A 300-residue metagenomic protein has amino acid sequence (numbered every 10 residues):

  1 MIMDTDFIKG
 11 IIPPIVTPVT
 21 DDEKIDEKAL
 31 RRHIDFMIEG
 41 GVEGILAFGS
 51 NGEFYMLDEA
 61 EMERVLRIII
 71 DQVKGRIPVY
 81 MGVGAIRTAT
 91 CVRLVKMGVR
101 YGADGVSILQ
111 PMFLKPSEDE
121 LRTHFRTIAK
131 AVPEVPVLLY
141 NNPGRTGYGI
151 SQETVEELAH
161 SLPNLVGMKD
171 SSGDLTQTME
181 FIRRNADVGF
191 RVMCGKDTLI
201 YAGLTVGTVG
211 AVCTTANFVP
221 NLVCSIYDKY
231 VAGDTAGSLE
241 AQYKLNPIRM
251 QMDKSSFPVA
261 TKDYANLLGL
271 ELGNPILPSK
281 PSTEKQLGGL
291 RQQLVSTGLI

Functional and structural regions predicted by a protein language model:
I2-F7, E180-F181, F190, A265: Catalytic cores of TIM-barrel enzymes
I2-P13, T17-G147: Active-site beta->alpha loop and helix N-cap motifs at the rims of alpha/beta catalytic domains
I8, L30, M62, L66 (+8 more regions): A general structural signal for well-ordered alpha-helical segments in protein cores
G10-V16, G40-V42, N51, T205-T208 (+2 more regions): C-terminal alpha-helical cap/extension of soluble enzyme domains
E23, M168, L290: Residue-level signature of catalytic and energy-coupling elements of molecular machines, predominantly ATP/GTP-dependent
G40, R64, I68-Q72, M97 (+8 more regions): Alpha-helical structural signal in soluble globular domains
A131-V132, R145-D253: Catalytic alpha/beta core domains of metabolic enzymes, predominantly
Y140-N142, L165, I276-L277: Glycine-rich phosphate-binding "P-loop"
